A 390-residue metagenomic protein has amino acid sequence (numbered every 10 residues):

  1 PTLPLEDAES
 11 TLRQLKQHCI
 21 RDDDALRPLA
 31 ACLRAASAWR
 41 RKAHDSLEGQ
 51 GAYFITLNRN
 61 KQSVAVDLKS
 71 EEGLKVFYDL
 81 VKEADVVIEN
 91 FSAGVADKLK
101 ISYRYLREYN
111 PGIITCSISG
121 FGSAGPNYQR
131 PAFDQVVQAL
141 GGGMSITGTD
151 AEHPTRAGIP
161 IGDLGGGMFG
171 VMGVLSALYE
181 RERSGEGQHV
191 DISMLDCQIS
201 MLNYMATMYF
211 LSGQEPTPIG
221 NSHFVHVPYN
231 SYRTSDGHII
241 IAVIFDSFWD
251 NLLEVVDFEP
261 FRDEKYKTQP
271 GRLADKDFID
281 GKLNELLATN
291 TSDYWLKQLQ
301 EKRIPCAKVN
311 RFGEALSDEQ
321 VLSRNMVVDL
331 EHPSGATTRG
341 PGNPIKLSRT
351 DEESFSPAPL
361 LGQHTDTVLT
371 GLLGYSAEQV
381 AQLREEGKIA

Functional and structural regions predicted by a protein language model:
P1-R183, L360, D366-A390: N-terminal helix-loop segment corresponding to the beta1-alpha1 unit of nucleotide/adenylate-binding folds
H44-D45, F54, I219-F224, Y229-N230 (+3 more regions): Short Gly/Pro-enriched turn/cap motifs at secondary-structure boundaries
S123, A151-I159, E182-Q198, T217-F224 (+1 more regions): Conserved Rossmann-fold dehydrogenase catalytic segment
P160-L175, M194-L202, I244, F248: Mid-domain beta-loop-alpha active-site segment that forms a flexible, acidic cofactor/metal-binding surface
G167-Q188, S200-S212, L253-P260: Oxidoreductase and adenylate-handling cofactor-binding alpha/beta cores
G187-L195, Q298, V380-R384: Beta-strand segments within the central parallel beta-sheet cores of soluble alpha/beta enzyme folds
V227-K302, C306: Aromatic-enriched alpha-helical interface/lid elements that frame and gate functional surfaces
R233, E314-A390: Terminal low-complexity tails and localization/encapsulation signals of metabolic enzymes
